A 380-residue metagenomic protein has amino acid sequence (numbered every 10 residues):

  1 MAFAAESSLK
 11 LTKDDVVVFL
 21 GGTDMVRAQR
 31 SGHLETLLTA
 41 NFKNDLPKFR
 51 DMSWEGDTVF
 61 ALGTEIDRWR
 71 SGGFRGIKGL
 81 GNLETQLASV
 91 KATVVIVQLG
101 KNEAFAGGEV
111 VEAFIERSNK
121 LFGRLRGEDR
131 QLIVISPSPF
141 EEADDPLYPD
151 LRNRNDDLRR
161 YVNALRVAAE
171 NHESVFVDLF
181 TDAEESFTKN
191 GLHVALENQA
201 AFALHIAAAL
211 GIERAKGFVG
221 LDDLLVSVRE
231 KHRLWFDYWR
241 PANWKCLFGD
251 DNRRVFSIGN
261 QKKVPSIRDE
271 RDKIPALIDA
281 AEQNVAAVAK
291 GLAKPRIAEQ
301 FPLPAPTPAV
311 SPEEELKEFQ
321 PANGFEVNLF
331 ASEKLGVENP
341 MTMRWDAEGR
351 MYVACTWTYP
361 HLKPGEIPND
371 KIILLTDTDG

Functional and structural regions predicted by a protein language model:
F3-G56, F60, L83-K91, V95 (+1 more regions): Serine-esterase "nucleophile elbow" of acetyl-processing enzymes
K10-K13, Q29, N171, S186-P308: Conserved catalytic region of serine esterases and O-acyltransferases that act on ester linkages in lipids
L20, R30-G32, L62-I115, F140 (+5 more regions): Oxyanion-hole/transition-state-stabilizing segment in secreted/luminal serine hydrolases and related acyltransferases
L20-G21, M52, I135, S227 (+3 more regions): Short hydrophobic segments within beta-strands
T23-R27, W54-F60, V94, K101-A106 (+4 more regions): Solvent-exposed loop/turn segments at secondary-structure junctions within structured extracellular/periplasmic domains
R126-Q131, S174: A short helix->loop->beta-strand "cap" motif at the edges of active sites that frequently abuts
E142-L179: Substrate-gating cap/lid alpha-helix
R296-G380: Beta-propeller domains with acidic blade repeats across secreted/periplasmic ectodomains and cytosolic WD/CNH propellers
